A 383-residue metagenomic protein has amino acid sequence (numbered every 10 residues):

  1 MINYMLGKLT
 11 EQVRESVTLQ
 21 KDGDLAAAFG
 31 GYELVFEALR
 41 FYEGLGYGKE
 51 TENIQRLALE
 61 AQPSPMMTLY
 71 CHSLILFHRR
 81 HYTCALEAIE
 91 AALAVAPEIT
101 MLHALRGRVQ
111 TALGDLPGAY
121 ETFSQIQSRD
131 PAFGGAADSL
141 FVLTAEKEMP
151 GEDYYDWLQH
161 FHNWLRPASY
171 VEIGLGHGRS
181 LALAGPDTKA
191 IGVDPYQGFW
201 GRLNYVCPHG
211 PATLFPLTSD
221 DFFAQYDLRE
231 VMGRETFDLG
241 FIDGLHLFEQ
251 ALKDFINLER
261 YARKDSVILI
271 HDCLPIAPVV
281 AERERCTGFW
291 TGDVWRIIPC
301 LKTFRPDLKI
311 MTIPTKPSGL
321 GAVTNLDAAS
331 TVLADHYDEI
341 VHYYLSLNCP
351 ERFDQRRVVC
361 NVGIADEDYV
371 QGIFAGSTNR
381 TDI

Functional and structural regions predicted by a protein language model:
I2-F241, L245-L269, C273-I383: A short alpha-helical cap/connector motif
